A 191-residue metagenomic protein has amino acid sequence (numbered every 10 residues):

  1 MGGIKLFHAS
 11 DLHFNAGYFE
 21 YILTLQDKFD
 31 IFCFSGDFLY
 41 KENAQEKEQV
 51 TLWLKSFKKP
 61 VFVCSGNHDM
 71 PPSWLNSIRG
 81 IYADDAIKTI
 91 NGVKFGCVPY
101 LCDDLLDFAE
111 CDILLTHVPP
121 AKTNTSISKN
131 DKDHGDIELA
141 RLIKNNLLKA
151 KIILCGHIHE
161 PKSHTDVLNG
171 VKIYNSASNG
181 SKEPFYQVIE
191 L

Functional and structural regions predicted by a protein language model:
G2-G3, K88-G92, D107, A140-N146 (+1 more regions): Binuclear metal-dependent phosphoesterase catalytic core
G3-K5, H13-Y21, N130-H134, N146: A structural preference for long, well-packed, hydrophobic secondary-structure segments
F7-D11, F32-D37, V61-N67, Y82-D84 (+3 more regions): Active-site neighborhood of phospho(di)ester-bond hydrolases with catalytic His/Asp-centered motifs
A9-I90: Core catalytic region of metal-dependent phosphoesterases/phosphodiesterases, especially metallo-beta-lactamase-like
F19-L23, K47-K55, L105-L106, D136-N145 (+1 more regions): Short amphipathic alpha-helical segments and helix-helix/interface helices
L25-K28, D107-A109, L147-L148: Glycine-rich phosphate-binding loop signature in dinucleotide/nucleotide-binding domains
L39, V50, T123-P161: Cap/insert and terminal regions of metallo-dependent hydrolase folds
F62, N67-L142: Conserved catalytic scaffold of divalent metal-dependent phosphoesterases
